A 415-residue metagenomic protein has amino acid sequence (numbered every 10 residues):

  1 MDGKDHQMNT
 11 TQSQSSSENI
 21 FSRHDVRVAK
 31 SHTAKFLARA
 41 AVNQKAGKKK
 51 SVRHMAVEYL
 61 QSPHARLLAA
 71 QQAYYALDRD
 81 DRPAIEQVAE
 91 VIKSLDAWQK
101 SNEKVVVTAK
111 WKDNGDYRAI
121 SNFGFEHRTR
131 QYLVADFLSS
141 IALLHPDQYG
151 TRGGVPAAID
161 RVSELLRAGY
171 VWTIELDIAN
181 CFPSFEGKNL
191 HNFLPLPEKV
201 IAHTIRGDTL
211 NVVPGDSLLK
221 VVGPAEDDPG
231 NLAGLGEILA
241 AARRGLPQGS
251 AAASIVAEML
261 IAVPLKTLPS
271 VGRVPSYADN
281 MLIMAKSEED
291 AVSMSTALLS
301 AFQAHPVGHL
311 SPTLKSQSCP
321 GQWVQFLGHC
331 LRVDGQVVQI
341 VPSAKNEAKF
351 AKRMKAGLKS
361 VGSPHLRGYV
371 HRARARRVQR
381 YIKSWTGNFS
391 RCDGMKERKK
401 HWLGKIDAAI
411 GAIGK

Functional and structural regions predicted by a protein language model:
M1-S94, I410, K415: Non-catalytic, polymerase-adjacent accessory regions of viral genome-replication enzymes
D2-S13, S17-H24, A40, R128 (+7 more regions): Right-hand nucleic-acid polymerase module
I20-D25, A29-L37, Q44, R53 (+7 more regions): Nucleic-acid-interacting cores, centered on viral/eukaryotic replication and modification enzymes
N114-P146, L239-P269: Conserved pre-motif C helix in the palm subdomain of viral-like polymerases
R130-G187: Active-site-proximal segment of RNA-dependent polymerases
E164-A278, L282-A297, W323, R372-T386 (+1 more regions): Conserved polymerase palm-domain catalytic core
E198, L299-G308: A common structural junction motif
